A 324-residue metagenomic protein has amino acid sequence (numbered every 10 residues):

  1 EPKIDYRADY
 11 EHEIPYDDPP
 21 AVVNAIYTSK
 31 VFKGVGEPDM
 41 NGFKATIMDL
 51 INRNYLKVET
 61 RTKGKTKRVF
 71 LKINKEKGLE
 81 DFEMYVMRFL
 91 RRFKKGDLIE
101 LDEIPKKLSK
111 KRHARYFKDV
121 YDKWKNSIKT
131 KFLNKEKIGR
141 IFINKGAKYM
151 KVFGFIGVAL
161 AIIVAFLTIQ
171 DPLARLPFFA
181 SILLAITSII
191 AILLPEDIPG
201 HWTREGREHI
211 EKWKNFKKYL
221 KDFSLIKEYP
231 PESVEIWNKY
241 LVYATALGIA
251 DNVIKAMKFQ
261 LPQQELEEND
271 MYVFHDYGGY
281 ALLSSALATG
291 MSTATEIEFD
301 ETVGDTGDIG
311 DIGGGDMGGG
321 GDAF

Functional and structural regions predicted by a protein language model:
E1, I163-A165, T187-I198: Alpha-helical transmembrane segments
E1-I26, T60-K67: Toprim catalytic domain recognition across nucleic-acid enzymes
D18, A185-I189, K212-K214: Short hydrophobic/aromatic-rich motifs at helix boundaries and adjacent loops
V22, S29, K107, S188 (+2 more regions): Generic signal for short, ordered secondary-structure residues within or immediately flanking folded domains
I26-G157, F274-G279: Donor-sugar nucleotide-binding helix/loop cap in glycosyltransferases
R115-D119, K123, S127-I128, L133-M150 (+1 more regions): Short hydrophobic helical membrane-anchoring segments positioned at the boundary with long low-complexity
F155-A165: Hydrophobic, membrane-inserted alpha-helices
F166-T187: Hydrophobic alpha-helical transmembrane segments
